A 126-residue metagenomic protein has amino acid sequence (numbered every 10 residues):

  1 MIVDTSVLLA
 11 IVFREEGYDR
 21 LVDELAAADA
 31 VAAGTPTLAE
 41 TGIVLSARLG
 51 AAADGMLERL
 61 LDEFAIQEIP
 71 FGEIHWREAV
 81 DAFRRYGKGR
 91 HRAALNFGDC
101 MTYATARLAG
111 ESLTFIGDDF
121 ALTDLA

Functional and structural regions predicted by a protein language model:
M1-A33, S46-R59, L125: Short, well-structured N-terminal submotif of metal-dependent ribonuclease cores
D4, A33-G34, L95-N96, G117: Histidine- and aromatic-rich ligand-binding microenvironments
V22-E24, R59-D62, F83-G89: Glycine/charged-rich beta-loop-alpha catalytic/anionic-binding loops adjacent to active sites
E40, W76, F120-A121: Positions that flank functional sites
E40-V44, E63: A general alpha-helix detector
Q67-S112: Active-site neighborhoods of divalent-metal-dependent phosphate/nucleic-acid chemistry enzymes
A104-A126: A generic hydrophobic-segment detector
